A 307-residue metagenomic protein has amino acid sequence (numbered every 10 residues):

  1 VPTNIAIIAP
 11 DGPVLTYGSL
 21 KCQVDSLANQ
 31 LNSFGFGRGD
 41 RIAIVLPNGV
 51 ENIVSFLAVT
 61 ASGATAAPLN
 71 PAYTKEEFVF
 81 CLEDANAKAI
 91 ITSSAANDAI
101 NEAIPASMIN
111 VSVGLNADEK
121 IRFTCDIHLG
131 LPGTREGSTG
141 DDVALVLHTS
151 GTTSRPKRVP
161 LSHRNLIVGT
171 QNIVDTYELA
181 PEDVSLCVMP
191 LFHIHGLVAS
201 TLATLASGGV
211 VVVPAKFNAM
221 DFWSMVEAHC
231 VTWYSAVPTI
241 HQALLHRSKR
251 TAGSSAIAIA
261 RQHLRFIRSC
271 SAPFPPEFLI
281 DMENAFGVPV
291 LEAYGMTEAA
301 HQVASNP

Functional and structural regions predicted by a protein language model:
T3, L129-H148, R155, E178-V184: Conserved pre-ATP/AMP-binding loop-to-beta segment of ANL
A6-G49, I53-L57, T74-V79, H163: Conserved AMP-binding/adenylate-forming core of the ANL superfamily
T16-G18, A144-Q171, N306: Conserved AMP-binding A3 loop
S26, L46-P47, A64-F80, S94-A96 (+2 more regions): ATP-dependent adenylate-forming carboxylate-activation enzymes
R41, P47-A67, P71-K75, E83-A89 (+4 more regions): A short helix-loop-beta submotif of the ANL/AMP-binding
A95-G140, R247-R250: ANL superfamily adenylate-forming
I167-V184, F192-W233, A243-S255: Conserved AMP-binding/adenylation subdomain of ANL enzymes
V231-A236, L245-P307: Gly/Ser/Thr-rich phosphate-binding loop
